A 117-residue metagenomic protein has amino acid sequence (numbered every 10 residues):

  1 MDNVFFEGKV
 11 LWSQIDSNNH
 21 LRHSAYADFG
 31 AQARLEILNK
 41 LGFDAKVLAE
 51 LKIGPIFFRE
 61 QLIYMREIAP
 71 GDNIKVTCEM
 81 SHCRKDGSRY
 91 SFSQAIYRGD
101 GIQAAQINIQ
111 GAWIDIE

Functional and structural regions predicted by a protein language model:
M1-R59, D115-E117: Hot-dog-fold acyl-thioester-processing enzymes
N3-F6, A69-N73, S81-E117: HotDog/MaoC-like acyl-thioester-processing domains
I37-C83, G87-R89, A104: Hydrophobic beta-strand-centered segment that forms part of the acyl-chain substrate-binding groove
